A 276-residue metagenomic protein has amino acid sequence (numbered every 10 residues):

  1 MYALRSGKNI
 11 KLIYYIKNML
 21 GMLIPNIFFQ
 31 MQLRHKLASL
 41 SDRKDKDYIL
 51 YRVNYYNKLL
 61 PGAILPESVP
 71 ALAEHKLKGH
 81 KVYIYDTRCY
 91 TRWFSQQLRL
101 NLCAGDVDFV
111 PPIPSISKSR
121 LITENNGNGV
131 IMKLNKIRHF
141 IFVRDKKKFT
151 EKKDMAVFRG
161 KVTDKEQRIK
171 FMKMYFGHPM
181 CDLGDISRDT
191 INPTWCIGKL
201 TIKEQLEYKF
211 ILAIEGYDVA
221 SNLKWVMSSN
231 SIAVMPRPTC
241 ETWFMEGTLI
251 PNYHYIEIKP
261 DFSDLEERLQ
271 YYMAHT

Functional and structural regions predicted by a protein language model:
M1-T194: Secretory-pathway glycan-assembly enzymes, especially type II membrane glycosyltransferases that use nucleotide-sugar
S115-S117, I169-F171, C196-G198, M227 (+2 more regions): Surface-exposed beta-strand edges and their flanking turn/coil or helix-capping segments
L134-V143, W195-T201, E207-Y208, I214-Y217: A Trp-anchored, charged/polar loop motif used as the substrate-binding/catalytic surface of acyl/ester-handling
D145-F149, I197-K199, E241-E246: Short amphipathic alpha-helical segments, especially helix-boundary/capping motifs
Q167, C196-I197, V219, C240: Amphipathic coiled-coil/heptad-repeat helices and related helical stalk/stem segments that mediate oligomerization
K203-T276: Catalytic binding pocket for nucleotide-activated donors in carbohydrate/polymer assembly enzymes
